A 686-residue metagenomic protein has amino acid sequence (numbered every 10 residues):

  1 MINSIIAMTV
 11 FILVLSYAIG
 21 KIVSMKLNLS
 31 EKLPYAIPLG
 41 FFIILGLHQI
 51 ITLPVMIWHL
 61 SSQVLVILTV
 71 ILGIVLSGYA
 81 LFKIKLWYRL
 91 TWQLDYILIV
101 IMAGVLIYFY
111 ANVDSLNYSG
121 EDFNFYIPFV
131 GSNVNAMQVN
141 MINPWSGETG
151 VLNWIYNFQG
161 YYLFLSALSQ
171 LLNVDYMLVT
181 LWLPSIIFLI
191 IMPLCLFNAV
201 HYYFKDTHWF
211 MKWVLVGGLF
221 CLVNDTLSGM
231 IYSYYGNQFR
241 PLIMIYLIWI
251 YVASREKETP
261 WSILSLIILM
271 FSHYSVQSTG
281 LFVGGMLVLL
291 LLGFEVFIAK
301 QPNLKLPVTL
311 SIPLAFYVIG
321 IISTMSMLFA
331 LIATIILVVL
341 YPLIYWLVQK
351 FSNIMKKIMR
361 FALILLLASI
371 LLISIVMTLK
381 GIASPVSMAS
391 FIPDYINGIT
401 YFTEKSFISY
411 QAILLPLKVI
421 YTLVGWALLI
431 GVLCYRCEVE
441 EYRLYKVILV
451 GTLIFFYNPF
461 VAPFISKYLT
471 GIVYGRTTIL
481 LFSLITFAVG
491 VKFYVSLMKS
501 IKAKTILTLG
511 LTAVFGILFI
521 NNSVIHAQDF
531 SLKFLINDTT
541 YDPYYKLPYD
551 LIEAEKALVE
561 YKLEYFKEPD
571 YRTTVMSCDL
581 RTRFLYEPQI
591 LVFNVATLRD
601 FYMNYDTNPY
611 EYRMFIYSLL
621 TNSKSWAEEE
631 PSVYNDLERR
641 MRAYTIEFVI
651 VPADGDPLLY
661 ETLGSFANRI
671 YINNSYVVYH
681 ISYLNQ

Functional and structural regions predicted by a protein language model:
M1-W92, F297-V338, I344-M359, L363-L367 (+4 more regions): Membrane-embedded, hydrophobic transmembrane alpha-helices
I2-N3, A7, V55-V66, S115-S119 (+7 more regions): Membrane-helix boundary/interfacial segments in multi-pass membrane proteins
A18, V200, L290-I298, V339-S352 (+3 more regions): Hydrophobic, aromatic-rich transmembrane alpha-helices and their immediate juxtamembrane boundary segments
G40-T52, I99-Y108, L183-R255, W261-E295 (+2 more regions): Membrane-embedded helix bundles of polyisoprenyl
Y88-W92, T207-W209, E258-T259, A299-P307 (+3 more regions): Membrane-interface helix-loop-helix junctions at transmembrane boundaries of multi-pass membrane enzymes, predominantly
W92-Y96, I101-L242, L532-Y544: Active-site lumenal/periplasmic loops and adjacent helix-entry segments of GT-C-fold, multi-pass membrane
V223, T279-G280, I375-T378, T508-K546: Transmembrane alpha-helical segments
P548-L619, R640-R642, I646-L659, V677-Y679: Short periplasmic/luminal acceptor-recognition loop of GT-C membrane glycosyltransferases, typified by
